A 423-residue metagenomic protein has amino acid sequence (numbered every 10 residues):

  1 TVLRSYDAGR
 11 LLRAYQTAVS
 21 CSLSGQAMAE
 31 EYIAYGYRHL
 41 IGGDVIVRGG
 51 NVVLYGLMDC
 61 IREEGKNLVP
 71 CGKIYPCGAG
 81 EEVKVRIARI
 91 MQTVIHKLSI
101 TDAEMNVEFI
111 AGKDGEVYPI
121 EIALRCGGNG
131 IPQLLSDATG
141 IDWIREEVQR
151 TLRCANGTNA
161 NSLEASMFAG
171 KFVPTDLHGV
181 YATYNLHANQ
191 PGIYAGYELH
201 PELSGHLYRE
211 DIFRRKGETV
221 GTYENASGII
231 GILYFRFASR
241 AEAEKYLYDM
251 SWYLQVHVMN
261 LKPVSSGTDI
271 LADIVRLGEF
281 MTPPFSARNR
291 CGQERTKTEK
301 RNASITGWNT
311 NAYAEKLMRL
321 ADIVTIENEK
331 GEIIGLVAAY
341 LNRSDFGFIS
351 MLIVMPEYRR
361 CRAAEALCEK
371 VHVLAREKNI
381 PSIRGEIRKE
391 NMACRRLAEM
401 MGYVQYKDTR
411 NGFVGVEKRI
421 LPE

Functional and structural regions predicted by a protein language model:
G9, R13-K66, R89, N106 (+2 more regions): Phosphate-binding site of ATP-dependent enzymes
V85-V107, K113, A123-G192: Active-site "cap" helix and flanking loop/linker of ATP-utilizing ligase/carboxylase catalytic domains
Q149-N260: Peripheral (often C-terminal) accessory segments that flank ATP-dependent C-N-forming ligase machineries
L271-F346, S350, M355, C368 (+1 more regions): Acetyl-CoA-dependent GNAT
L352-R360, I387-R388: A short, internal acetyl-CoA/4′-phosphopantetheine-binding micro-motif in the GNAT/acyltransferase core
Y358, R362-K370: Conserved acetyl-CoA pyrophosphate-binding loop and the N-cap/start of the following alpha-helix in GNAT-like
E365, K389-K407: Conserved active-site alpha-helix within GNAT-family acetyltransferase domains
A375-E386: Conserved GNAT acetyl-CoA-binding A-motif
